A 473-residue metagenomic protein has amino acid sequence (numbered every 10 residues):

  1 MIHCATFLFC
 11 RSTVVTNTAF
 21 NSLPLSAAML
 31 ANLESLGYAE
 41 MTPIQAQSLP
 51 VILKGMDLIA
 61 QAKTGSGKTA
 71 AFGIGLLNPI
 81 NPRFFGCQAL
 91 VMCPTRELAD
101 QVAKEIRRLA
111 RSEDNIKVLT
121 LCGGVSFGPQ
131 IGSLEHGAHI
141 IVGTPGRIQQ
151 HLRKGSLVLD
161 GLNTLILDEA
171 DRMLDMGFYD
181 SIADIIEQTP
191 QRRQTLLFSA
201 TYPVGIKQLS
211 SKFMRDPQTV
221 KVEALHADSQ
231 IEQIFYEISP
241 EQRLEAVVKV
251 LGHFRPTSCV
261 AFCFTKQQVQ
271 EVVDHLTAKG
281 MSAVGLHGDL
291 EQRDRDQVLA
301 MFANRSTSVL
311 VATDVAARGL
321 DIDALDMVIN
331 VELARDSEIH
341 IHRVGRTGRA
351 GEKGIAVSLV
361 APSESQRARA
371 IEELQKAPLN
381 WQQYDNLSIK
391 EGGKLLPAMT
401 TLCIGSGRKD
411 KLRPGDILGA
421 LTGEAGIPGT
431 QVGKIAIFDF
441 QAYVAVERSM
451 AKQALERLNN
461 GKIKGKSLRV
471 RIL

Functional and structural regions predicted by a protein language model:
H3-T13, I389-L473: Non-catalytic terminal extensions of ATP-dependent helicases
V14-Q61: Conserved pre-motif I regulatory segment
A31, F85-R153, G161-T164, D274-L286 (+1 more regions): Conserved nucleic-acid-binding Ia/Ib motif block in the N-terminal RecA-like helicase ATPase lobe
L49-M56, T69-F84, R107-R108: Walker A/P-loop NTP-binding motif
V158-A224, I371, A377: Post-DEXD/H (motif II) to motif III coupling segment of the RecA-like Helicase ATP-binding lobe
Q230-H275: Conserved interdomain hinge at the start of the Helicase C-terminal
L320-E332, I355-S358: A short beta-strand element within the Helicase C-terminal
R346-D385: Conserved segment of the helicase C-terminal RecA-like domain
